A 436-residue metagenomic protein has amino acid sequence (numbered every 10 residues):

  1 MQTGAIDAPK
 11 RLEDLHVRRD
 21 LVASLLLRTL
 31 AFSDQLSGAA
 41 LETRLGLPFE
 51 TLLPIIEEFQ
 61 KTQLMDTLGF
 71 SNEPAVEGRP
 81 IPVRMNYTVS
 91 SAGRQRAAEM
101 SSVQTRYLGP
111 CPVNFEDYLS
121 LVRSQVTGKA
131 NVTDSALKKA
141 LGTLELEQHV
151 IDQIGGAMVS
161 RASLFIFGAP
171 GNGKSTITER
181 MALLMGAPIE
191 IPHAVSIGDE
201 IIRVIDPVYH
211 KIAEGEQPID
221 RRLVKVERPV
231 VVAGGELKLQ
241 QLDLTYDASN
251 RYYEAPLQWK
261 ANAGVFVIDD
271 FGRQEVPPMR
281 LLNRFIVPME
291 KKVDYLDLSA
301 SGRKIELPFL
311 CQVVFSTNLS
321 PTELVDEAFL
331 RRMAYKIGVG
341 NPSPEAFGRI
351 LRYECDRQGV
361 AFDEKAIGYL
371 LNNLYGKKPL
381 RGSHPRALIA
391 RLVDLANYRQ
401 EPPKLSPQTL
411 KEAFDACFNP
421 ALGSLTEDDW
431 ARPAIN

Functional and structural regions predicted by a protein language model:
E13, E77-N131, F418-D429: Short, amphipathic alpha-helical interaction segments positioned at domain boundaries
F32-R44: Short acidic, hydrophobic short linear motifs in intrinsically disordered regions
L45-K61: Short amphipathic alpha-helical interaction segments
V122-I151, K377-P379: Dynamic helix-loop-helix/coil hinge segments at AAA+ ATPase domain boundaries and subdomain interfaces
K138-Q312: Conserved ASCE/P-loop NTPase catalytic core
R284, V325-N341: A short helix-turn-beta junction within AAA+ P-loop NTPase domains corresponding to the substrate/partner-engaging
L351-F414: Conserved AAA+ ATPase small/helical "lid" subdomain
S406-N436: C-terminal engagement/docking regions of AAA+ P-loop ATPases
